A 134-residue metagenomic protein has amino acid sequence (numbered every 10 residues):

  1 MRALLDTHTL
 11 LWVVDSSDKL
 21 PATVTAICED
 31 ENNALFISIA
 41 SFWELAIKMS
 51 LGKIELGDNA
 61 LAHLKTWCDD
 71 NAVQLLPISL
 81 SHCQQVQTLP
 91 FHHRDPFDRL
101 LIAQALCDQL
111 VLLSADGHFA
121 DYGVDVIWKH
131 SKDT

Functional and structural regions predicted by a protein language model:
M1-S38, L51-T66, D108, G117 (+3 more regions): Short, well-structured N-terminal submotif of metal-dependent ribonuclease cores
D6, E44, D98, D116: Acidic active-site catalytic centers that drive phospho-/nucleotidyl reactions and related ester hydrolyses
T7-H8, L45, V86, A105: Generic structural signal for small/hydrophobic residues in well-ordered secondary structure, especially within
I39-I47: Short, conserved active-site loops that position catalytic residues or coordinate cofactors/metal ions across diverse
E44, Q85-T88, D121-Y122: Phosphate- and divalent-cation-binding pockets in alpha/beta enzyme and binding domains that engage nucleotide-derived
E55-K65, D69-A115: Active-site neighborhoods of divalent-metal-dependent phosphate/nucleic-acid chemistry enzymes
N71, Y122-G123: Short, structured coil segments at secondary-structure junctions
